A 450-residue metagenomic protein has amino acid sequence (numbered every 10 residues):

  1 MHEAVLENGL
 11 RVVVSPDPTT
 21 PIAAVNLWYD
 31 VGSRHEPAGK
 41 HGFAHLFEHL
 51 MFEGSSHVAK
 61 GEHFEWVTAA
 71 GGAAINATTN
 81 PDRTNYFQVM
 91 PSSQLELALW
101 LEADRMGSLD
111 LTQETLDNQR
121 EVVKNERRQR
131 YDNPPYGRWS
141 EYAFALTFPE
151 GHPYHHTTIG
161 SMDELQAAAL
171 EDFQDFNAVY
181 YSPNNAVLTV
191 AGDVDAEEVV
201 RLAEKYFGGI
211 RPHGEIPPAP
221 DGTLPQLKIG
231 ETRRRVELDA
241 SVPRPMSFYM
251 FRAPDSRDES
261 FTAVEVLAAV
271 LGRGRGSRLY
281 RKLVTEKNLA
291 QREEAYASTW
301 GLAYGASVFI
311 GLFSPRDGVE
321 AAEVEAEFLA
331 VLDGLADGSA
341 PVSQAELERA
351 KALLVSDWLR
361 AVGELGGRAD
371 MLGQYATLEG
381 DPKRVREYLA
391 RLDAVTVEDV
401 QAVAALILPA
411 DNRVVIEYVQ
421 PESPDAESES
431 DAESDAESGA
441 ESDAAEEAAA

Functional and structural regions predicted by a protein language model:
M1-S33, H57-S93, R130-N185, G209-D258 (+7 more regions): Non-catalytic beta-strand/loop surface segments
G32-H41: Short pre-active-site segment immediately N-terminal to the catalytic Zn-binding motif
A38, E96-A98, R201, D258-S260 (+1 more regions): Solvent-exposed, non-transmembrane alpha-helical starts
P81-Y86, S93-E96, W100-T112: Metalloprotease/metallohydrolase-associated module, dominated by Zn2+-dependent proteases
A103-Q113, Y206-G214, L329-A340: A common structural junction motif
